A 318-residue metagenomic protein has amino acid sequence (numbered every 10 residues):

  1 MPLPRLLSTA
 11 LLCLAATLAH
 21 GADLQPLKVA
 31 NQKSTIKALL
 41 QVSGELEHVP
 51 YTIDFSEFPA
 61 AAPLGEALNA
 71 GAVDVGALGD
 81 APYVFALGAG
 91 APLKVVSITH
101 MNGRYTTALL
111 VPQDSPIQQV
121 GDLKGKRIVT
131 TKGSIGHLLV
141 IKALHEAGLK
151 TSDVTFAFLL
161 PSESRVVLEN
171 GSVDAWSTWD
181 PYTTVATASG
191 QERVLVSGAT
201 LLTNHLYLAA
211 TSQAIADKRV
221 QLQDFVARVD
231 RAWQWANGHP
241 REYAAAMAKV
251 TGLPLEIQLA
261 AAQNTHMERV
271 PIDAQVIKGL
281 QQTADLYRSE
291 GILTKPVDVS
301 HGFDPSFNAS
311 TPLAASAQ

Functional and structural regions predicted by a protein language model:
M1-S8: Bacterial N-terminal signal peptides that target proteins for export
L12-G21: Hydrophobic h-region of N-terminal signal peptides that target proteins for export in Gram-negative bacteria
A22-K150, F156-F158, D174-S177, R193 (+1 more regions): Short, glycine-/small- and polar/acidic-enriched structural segments that line small-molecule recognition paths
K37, G65, N69, D80-Y83 (+12 more regions): Extracytoplasmic/secreted envelope proteins and their assembly/folding machinery, especially bacterial periplasmic
V42-S43, A67, G71, V75 (+13 more regions): Structured segments of extracytoplasmic/periplasmic soluble domains in secreted or envelope-associated proteins
A81, F156-A157, S162-K249: Pocket-lining segment of extracytoplasmic ligand-binding domains
D217-T294: Secondary-structure end/capping motifs
R288-Q318: Conserved C-terminal helix/tail region of periplasmic/extracytoplasmic solute-binding proteins
